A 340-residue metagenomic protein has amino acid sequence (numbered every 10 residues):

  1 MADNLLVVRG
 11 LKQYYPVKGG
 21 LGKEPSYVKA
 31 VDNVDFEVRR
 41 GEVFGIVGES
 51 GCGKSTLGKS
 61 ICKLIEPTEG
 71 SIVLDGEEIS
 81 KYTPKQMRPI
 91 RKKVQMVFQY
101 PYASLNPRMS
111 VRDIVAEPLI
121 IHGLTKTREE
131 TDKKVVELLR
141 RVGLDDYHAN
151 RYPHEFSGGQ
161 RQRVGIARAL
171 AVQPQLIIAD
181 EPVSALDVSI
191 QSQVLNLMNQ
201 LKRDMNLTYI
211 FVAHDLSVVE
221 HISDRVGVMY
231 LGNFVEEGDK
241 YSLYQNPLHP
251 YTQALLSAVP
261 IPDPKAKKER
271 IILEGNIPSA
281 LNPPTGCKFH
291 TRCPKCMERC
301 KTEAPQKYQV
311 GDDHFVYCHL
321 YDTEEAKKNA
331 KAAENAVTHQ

Functional and structural regions predicted by a protein language model:
D3-N4, V17-G22, D239-Q340: Short catalytic/signature loops enriched in Gly
C62: Helix-to-loop junction immediately C-terminal to a conserved catalytic motif
G70-E78, I90: Conserved ABC transporter NBD signature motif
E78, I120, E129-Y147, Q253-S257: Conserved ABC ATPase "signature" region
Y152-F156, Q160: Conserved ABC ATPase signature
A171-Q175: A short, proline-enriched helix->beta-strand linker immediately N-terminal to the Walker B motif in ABC-type P-loop
I178, P182, L186, I190-K268: P-loop NTP-binding/switch modules centered on Walker-like glycine-rich loops
